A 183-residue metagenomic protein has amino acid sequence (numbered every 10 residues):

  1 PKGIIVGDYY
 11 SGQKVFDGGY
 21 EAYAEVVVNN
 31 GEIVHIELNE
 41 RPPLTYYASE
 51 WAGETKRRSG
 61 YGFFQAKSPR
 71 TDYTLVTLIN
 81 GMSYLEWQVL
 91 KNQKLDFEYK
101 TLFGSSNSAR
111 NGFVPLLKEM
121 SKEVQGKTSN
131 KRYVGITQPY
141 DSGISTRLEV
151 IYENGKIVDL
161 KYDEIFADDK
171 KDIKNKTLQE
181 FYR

Functional and structural regions predicted by a protein language model:
P1-V6, G12-N130, V134-R183: Active-site- and interface-proximal helix/loop "cap" or "latch" segments in soluble metabolic and energy-transducing
